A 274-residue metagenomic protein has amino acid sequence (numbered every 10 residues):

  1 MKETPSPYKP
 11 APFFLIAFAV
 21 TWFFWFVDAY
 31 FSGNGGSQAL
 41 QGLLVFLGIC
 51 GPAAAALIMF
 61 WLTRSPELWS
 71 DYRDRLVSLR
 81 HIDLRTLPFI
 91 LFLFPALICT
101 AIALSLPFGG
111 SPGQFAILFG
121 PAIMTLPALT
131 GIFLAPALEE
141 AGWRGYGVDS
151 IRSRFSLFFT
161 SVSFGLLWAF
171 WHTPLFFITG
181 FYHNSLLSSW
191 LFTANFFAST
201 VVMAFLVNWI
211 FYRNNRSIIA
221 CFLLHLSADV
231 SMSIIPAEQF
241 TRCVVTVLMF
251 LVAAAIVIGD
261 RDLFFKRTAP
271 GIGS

Functional and structural regions predicted by a protein language model:
K2-P136, F164, N195, S233-S274: Specific transmembrane helices
P10-F14, L87, Y146, T160-S161 (+1 more regions): Alpha-helical transmembrane segments and their helix-entry boundary regions
F23, A137-G142, Y146-G147, I151 (+4 more regions): Active-site His/Glu-centered metal-binding helix of metallohydrolases
G51, F92, A122-A128, I178-S188 (+1 more regions): Short juxtamembrane and helix-loop transition motifs at transmembrane-helix boundaries in membrane proteins
L138-G165, Y212-S217: Membrane-interface helix/loop boundary segments of multi-pass membrane proteins
R154, F158-S188: Membrane-helix boundary elements
S185-M249: Functionally important transmembrane alpha-helices
